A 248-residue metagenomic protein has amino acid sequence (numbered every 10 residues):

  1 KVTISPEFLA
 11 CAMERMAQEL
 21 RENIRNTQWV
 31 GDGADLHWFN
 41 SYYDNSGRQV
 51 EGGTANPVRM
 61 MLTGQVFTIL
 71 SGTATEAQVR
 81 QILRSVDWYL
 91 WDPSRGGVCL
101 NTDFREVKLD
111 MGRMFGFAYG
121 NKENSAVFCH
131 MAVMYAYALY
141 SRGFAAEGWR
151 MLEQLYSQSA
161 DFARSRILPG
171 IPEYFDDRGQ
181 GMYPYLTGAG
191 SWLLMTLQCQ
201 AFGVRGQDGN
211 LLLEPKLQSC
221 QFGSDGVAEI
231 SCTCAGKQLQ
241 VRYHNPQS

Functional and structural regions predicted by a protein language model:
K1-F8, V66-A77, V133-F144, Q198-V204: Well-ordered alpha-helical scaffold segments within catalytic/enzyme domains
I4-M13, E19: Alpha-helical scaffold segments that form or flank carboxylate-/histidine-based iron centers
S5, V30-G31, Q218: Alpha-helix initiation/capping motif
E14-V127, E153, A160-R166, I171-Y174 (+1 more regions): Extended glycan-interaction surfaces of carbohydrate-active proteins
W88-P93, R105-V107, G116-A126, M134-S248: Non-catalytic C-terminal accessory modules of carbohydrate-active enzymes
H130: Histidine-centered active-site/metal-ligand motif
